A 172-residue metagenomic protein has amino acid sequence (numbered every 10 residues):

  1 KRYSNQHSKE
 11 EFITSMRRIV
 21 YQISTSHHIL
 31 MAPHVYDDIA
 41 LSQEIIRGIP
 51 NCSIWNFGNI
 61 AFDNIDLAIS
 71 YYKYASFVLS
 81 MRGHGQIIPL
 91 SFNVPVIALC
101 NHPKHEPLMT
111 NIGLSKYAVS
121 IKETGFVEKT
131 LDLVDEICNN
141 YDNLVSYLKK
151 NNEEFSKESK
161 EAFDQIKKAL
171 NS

Functional and structural regions predicted by a protein language model:
K1-S172: Active-site anion-handling motifs in enzyme catalytic cores
